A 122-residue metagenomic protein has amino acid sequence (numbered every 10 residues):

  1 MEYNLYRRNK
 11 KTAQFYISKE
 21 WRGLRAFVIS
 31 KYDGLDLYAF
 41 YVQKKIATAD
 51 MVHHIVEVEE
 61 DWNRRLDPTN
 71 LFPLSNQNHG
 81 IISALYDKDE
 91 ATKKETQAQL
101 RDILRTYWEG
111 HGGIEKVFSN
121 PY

Functional and structural regions predicted by a protein language model:
M1-G23, Y41-I46, E90-Y122: A boundary/linker detector
W21-M51, S75: Short cysteine-rich loop/turn motifs with clustered Cys
G34-L35, V58, I81: Short, charged/polar surface micro-motifs in flexible loops or helix N-caps
Y41-P73, A84: Histidine-centered nuclease catalytic patch
K44, L71-A98: Short Cys/His-centered divalent metal-binding micro-motifs
R65-P68, L74, I114-P121: Repeat-unit-sized solenoid/scaffold elements
